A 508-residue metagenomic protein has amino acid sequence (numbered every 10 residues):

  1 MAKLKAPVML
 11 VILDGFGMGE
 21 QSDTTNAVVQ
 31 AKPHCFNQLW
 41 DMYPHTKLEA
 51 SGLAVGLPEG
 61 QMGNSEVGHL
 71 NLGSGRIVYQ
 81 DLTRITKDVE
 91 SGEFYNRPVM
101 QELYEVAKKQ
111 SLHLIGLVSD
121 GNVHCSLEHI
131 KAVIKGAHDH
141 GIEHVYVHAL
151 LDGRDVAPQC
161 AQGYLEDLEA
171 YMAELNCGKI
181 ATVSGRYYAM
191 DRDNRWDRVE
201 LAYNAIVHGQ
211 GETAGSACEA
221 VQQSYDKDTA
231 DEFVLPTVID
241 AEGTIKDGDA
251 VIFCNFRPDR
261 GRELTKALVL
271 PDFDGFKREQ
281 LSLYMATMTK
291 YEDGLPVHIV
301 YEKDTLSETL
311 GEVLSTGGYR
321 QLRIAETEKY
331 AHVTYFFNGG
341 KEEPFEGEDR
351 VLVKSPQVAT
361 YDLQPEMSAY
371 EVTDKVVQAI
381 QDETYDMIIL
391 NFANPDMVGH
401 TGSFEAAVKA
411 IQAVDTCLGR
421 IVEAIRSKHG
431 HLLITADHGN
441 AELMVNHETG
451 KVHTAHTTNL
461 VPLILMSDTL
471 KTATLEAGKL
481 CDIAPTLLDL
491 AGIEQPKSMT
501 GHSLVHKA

Functional and structural regions predicted by a protein language model:
M1-A508: Feature captures the catalytic ectodomains and active-site-proximal regions of enzymes that hydrolyze or transfer
